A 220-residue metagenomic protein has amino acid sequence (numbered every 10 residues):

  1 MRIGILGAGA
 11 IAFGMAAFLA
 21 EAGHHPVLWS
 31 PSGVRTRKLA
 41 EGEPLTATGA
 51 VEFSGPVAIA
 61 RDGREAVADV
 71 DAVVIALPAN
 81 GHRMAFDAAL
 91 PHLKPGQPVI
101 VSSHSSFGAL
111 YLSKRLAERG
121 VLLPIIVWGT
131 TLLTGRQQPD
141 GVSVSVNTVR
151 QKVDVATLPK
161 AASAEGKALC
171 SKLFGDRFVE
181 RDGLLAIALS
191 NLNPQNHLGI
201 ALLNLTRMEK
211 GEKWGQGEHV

Functional and structural regions predicted by a protein language model:
M1-T48: NAD(P)+-binding Rossmann beta1-loop-alpha1 motif at the extreme N-terminus of oxidoreductases
E52-V70: Short acidic low-complexity segments
V74-I75, A79-D140: Rossmann-like NAD(P)(H) cofactor-binding subdomain of soluble oxidoreductases
A117, V127-G175: Internal, well-ordered alpha/beta segment that forms a basic, Gly-enriched binding/recognition surface
K152-V220: Active-site-lining helix/loop region of Rossmann-like oxidoreductase modules
